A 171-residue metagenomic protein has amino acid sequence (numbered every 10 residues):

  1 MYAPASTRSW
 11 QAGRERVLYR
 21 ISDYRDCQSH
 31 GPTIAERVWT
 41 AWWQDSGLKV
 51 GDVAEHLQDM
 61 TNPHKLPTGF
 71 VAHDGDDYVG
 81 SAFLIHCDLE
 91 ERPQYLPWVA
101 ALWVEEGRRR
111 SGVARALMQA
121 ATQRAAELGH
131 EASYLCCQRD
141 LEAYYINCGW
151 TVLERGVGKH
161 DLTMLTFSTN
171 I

Functional and structural regions predicted by a protein language model:
M1-T33, N170-I171: Conserved N-terminal entry element of GNAT/NAT acetyltransferase domains
P4, C136-R139, C148, E154-I171: C-terminal "cap" of GNAT-fold acetyltransferases
S29, A35-Q58: Conserved GNAT-fold acetyl-CoA-binding loop/helix
M60-K65: Short loop/turn motifs at secondary-structure junctions and domain boundaries
G69-V71, D77-C87, W98, W103: Conserved beta-strand in the GNAT
V104, R110-Q123: Conserved acetyl-CoA-binding loop-helix of GNAT-fold acetyltransferases
A125-C137: Conserved GNAT acetyl-CoA-binding A-motif
